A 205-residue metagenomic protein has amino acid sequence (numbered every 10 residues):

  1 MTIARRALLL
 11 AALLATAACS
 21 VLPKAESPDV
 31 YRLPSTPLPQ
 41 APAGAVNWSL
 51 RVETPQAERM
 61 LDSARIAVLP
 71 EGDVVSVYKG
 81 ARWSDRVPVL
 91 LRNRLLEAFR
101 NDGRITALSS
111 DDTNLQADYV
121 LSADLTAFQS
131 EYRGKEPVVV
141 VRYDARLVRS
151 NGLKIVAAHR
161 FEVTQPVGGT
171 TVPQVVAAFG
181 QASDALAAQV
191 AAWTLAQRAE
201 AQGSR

Functional and structural regions predicted by a protein language model:
M1-L9: Bacterial N-terminal signal peptides that target proteins for export
A15-A18: C-terminal motif of bacterial Sec signal peptides marking the signal peptidase cleavage site
S20-A41, V46, E97, D102-N151 (+1 more regions): Surface-exposed short loop/turn segments
S20-P88, Q197-R205: A structural "domain/chain start" motif
P55, D124-F128, E162-V163: Generic short beta-strand segments
V74-R82, N151-A192: Short secondary-structure boundary motifs at beta->alpha junctions and helix caps
P88, R92-L96, D102, S183 (+2 more regions): Extracytoplasmic/secreted envelope proteins and their assembly/folding machinery, especially bacterial periplasmic
N101-L108, A192-R205: Surface-exposed helix-capping loop/turn segments at secondary-structure junctions
